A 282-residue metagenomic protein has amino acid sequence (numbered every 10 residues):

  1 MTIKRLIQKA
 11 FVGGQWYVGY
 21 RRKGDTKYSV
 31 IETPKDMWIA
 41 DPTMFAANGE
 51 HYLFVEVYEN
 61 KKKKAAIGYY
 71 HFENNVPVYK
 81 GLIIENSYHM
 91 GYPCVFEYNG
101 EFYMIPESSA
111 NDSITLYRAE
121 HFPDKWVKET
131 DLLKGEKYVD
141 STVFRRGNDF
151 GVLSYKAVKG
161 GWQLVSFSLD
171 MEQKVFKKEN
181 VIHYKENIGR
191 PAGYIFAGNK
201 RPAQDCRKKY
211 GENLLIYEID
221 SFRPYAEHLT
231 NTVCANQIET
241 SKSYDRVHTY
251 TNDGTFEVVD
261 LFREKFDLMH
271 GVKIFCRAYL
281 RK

Functional and structural regions predicted by a protein language model:
M1-K282: Carbohydrate-active catalytic/glycan-binding domains of CAZyme proteins, especially the secreted or lumenal ectodomains
